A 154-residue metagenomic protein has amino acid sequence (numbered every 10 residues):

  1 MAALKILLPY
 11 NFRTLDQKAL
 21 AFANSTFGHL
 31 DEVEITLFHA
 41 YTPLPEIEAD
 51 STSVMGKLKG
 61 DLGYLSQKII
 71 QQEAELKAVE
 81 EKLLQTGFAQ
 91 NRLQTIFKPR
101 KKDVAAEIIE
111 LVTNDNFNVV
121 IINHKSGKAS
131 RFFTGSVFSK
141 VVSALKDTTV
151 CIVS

Functional and structural regions predicted by a protein language model:
A2-D61: Small/aliphatic-rich secondary-structure junction motif
F22, Q71-K82, E107: Short, solvent-exposed amphipathic alpha-helices that sit in or adjacent to ligand/effector-binding or catalytic
G28, T113-N114, S143-A144: Solvent-exposed polar/charged
L58-A74: A short acidic, glycine-rich active-site loop that binds or catalyzes chemistry on phosphate/adenosine moieties
E81-V119, S139: Structural beta-alpha unit
V119-K140, A144: Glycine-rich, Arg-bearing micro-motifs that act as flexible, cationic patches
V142-S154: Short, flexible loop segments at boundaries between secondary-structure elements
